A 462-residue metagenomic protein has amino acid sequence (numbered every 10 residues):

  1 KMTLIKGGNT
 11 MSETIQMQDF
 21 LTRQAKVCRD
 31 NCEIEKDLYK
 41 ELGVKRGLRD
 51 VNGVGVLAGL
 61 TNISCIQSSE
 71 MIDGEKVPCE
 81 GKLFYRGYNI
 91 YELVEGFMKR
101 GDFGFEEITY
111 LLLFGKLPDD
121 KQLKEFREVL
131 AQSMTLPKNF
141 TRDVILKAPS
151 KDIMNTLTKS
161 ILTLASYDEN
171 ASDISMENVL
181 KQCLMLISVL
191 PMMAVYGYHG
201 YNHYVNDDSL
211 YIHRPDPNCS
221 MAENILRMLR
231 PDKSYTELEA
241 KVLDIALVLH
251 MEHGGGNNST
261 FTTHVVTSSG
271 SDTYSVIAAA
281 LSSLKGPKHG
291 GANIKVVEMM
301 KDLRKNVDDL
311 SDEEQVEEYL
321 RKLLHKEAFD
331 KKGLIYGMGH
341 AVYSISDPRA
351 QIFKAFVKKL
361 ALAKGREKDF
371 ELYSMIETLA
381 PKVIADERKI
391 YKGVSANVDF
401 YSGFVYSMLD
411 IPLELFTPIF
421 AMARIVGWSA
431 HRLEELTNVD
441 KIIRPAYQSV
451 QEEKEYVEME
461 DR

Functional and structural regions predicted by a protein language model:
G7, M11-R462: Non-transmembrane, aqueous-exposed alpha-helical and coiled segments at domain scale
